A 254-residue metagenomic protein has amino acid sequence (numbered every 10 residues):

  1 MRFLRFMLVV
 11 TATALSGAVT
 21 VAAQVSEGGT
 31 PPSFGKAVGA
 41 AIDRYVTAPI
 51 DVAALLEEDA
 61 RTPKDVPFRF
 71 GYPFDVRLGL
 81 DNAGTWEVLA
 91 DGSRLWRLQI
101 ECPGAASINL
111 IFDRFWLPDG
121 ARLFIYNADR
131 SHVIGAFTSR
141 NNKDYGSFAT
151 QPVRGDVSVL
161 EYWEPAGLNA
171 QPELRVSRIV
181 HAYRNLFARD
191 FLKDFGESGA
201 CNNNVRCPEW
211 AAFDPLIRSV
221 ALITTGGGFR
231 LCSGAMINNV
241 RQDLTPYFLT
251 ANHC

Functional and structural regions predicted by a protein language model:
M7-G17: Bacterial N-terminal signal peptides
A18-A23: Sec/Tat signal peptide C-region and signal peptidase I cleavage site
Q24-E101, H181-A200, R206: A short aromatic-anchored loop/beta-hairpin motif
E87-D91, W96-A106, F115, T150-P152 (+1 more regions): Extracellular and analogous surface-interaction loops
D113-F115, W210-C254: Catalytic histidine site
W116-S131: Short, surface-exposed beta-strand/strand-loop-strand elements in extracellular ectodomains
F148-N169: Noncatalytic modules at the cell exterior or secretory-pathway interfaces, chiefly beta-strand-rich lectin/adhesion
A166-A188: Edge beta-strands of jelly-roll/beta-sandwich modules across compartments, strongly enriched in secreted/luminal
